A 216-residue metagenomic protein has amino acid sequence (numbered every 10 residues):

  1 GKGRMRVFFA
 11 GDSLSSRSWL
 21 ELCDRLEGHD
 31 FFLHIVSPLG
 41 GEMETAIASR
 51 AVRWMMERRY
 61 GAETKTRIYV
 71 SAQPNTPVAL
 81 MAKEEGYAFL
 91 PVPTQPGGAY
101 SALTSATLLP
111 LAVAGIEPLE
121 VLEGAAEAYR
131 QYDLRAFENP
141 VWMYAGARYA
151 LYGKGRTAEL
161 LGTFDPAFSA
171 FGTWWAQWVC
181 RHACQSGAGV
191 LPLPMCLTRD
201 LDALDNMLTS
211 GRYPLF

Functional and structural regions predicted by a protein language model:
G1, S18, I116-L119, R130-F216: Acidic catalytic cores of enzymes that act on phosphate-bearing nucleotides/polynucleotides
G1-D133: Glycine-rich phosphate-binding loops that contact phosphosugars or nucleotide phosphates
